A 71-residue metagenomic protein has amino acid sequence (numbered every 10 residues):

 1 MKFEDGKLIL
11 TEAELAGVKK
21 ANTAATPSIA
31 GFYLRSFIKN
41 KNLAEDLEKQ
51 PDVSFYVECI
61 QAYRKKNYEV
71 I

Functional and structural regions predicted by a protein language model:
K2-T26: N-terminal acidic leader/helix
A21-N67, I71: Acidic, low-complexity, intrinsically disordered interaction modules
